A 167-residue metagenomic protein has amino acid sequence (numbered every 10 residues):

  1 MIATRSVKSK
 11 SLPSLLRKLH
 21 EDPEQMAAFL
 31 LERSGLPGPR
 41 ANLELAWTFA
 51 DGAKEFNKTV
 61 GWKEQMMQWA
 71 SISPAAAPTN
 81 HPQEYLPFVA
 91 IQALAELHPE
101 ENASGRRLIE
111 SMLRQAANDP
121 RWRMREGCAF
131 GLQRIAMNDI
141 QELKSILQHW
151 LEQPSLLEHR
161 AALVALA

Functional and structural regions predicted by a protein language model:
M1-E100: N-terminal alpha-helical scaffold/docking segments in eukaryotic complex subunits
G38, P82-Q83, P120-R121, P154-L156: Short inter-helical turns and helix N-cap capping residues of alpha-solenoid HEAT/ARM repeat scaffolds
L43, F88, W122-E126, H159-L163: Alpha-solenoid HEAT/ARM repeat scaffold
K58-K63, Q83, N102-E110, A136-L143: Alpha-helix initiation and capping sites
Q65-A70, M112-R114, I146-Q148: Buried hydrophobic core positions in alpha-solenoid tandem helical repeats
I72, A76, E101-G105, R123 (+2 more regions): Alpha-solenoid repeat scaffolds
R106-I135: Long, hydrophobic, well-ordered secondary-structure blocks that form the structural core and pocket-lining surfaces
H149-A167: Histidine/lysine/aspartate-rich catalytic loop segments that bind and position anionic ligands
